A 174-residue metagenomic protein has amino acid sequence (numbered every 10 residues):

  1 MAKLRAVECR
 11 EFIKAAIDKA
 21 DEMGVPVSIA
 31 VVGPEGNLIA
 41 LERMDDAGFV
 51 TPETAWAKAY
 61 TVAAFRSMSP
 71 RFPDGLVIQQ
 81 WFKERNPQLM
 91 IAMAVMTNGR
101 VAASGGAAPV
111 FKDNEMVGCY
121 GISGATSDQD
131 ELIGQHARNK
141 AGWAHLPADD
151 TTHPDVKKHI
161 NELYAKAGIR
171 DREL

Functional and structural regions predicted by a protein language model:
M1-L174: Flexible, solvent-exposed loop/hinge segments and secondary-structure transition points
